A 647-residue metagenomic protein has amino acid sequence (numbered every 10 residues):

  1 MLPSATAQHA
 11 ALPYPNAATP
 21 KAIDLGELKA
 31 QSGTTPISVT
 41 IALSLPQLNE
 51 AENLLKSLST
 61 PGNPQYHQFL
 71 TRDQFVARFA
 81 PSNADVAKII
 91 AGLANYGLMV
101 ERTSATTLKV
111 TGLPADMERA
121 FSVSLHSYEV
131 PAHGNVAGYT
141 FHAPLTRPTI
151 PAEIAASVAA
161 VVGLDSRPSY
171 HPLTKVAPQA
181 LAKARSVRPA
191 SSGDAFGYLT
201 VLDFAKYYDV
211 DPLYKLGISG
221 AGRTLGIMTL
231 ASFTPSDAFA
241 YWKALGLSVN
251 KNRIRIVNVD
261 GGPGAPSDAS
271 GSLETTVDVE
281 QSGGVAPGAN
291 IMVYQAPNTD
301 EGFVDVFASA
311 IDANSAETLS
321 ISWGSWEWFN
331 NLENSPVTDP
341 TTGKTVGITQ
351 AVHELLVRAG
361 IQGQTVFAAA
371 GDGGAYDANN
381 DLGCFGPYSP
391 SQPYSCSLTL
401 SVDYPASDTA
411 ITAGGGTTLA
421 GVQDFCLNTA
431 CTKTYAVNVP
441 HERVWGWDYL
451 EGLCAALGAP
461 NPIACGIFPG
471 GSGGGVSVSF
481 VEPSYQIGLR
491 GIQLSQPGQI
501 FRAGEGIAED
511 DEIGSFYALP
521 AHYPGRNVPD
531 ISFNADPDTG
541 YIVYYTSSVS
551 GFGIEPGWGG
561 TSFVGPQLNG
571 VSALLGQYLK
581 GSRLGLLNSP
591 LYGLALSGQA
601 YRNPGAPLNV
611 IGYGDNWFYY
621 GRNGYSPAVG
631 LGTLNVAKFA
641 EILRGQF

Functional and structural regions predicted by a protein language model:
L2-A7: Sec/Tat signal peptide C-region and signal peptidase I cleavage site
Q8-S104, K109, P114-A369, G373-A375 (+6 more regions): Substrate-binding/charge-relay-adjacent region of secreted/lumenal peptidase catalytic domains
N379, S407-T409, A413-E482: Polar, glycine-rich mid-to-C-terminal structural blocks that act as macromolecule-binding/assembly scaffolds
P556-L568: Active-site-proximal helix/loop microenvironment of the serine DD-peptidase/beta-lactamase transpeptidase fold
N569-Q577: Short glycine/serine- and small hydrophobic-enriched flexible loop segments
G576-V629, F647: An often Trp-containing, charged/polar helix-loop segment at the C-terminal end of enzyme catalytic cores
F618-R622, L634-F639: Basic/polar, cationic surfaces and motifs that engage anionic cell-wall and phosphate/carboxylate ligands
